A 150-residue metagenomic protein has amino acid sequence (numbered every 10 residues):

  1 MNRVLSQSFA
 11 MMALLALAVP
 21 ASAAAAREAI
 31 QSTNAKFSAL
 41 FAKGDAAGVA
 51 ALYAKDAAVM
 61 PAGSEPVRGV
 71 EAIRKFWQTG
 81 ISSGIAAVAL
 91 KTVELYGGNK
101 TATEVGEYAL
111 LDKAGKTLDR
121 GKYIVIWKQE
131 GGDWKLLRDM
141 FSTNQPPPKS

Functional and structural regions predicted by a protein language model:
L5, A13-K55, P146-S150: Short, low-complexity N-terminal intrinsically disordered segments enriched in polar/charged residues
A26-Q31, A42-A46, G63-P66, V70 (+1 more regions): Solvent-exposed, acidic/flexible segments
F37, V49-A50, A57, G69 (+3 more regions): Hydrophobic pocket/interface hotspot
A46, D56, S64-P66, A109-L111 (+1 more regions): Solvent-exposed loop/turn segments at secondary-structure junctions within structured extracellular/periplasmic domains
L52, A57-R68, Q78-I85: A short gly/proline-enriched turn/hairpin at secondary-structure junctions
Y53, G63, E94, E107-Y108 (+2 more regions): A mature extracytoplasmic/lumenal domain signature
R74-K116: Surface-exposed, charged secondary-structure patches
R120-Q145: Short beta-strand edge/turn micro-motifs at domain boundaries
